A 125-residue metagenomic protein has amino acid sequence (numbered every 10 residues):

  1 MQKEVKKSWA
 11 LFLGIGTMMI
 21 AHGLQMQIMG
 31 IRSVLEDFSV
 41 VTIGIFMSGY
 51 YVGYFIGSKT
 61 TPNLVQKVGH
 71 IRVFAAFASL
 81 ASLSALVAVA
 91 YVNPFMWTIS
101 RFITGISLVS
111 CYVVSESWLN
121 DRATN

Functional and structural regions predicted by a protein language model:
E4-Y51: Helix-loop boundary and gating motifs at the non-cytosolic
R32-E36, K67, W118-A123: Helix-to-coil boundary motifs at intracellular loop junctions of multi-pass secondary transporters
D37, G69, A90-M96: Helix-breaking motifs and short loop linkers at transmembrane-helix boundaries and internal kinks in secondary membrane
G53-G57, S107: MFS transmembrane alpha-helix packing/gate-lining sites
G57-G69: Helix-to-loop junctions at the C-terminal end of transmembrane segments in multipass secondary transporters
R72-V87: Structural signature of the two symmetry-related core transmembrane helices
F95-I103: Paired small-residue
F102-N125: Cytoplasmic helix-loop-helix junction between adjacent transmembrane helices in 12-TM secondary transporters
